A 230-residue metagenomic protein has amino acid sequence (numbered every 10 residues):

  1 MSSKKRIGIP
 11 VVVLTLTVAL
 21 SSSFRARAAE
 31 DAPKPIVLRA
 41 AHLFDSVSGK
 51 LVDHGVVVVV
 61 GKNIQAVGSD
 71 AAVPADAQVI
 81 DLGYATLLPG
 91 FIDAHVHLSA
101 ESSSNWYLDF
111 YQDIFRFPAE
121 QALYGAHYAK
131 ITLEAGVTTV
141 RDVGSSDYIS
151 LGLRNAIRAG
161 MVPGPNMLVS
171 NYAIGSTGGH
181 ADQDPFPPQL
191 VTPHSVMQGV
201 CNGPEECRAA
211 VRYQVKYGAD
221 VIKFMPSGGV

Functional and structural regions predicted by a protein language model:
M1-R6: N-terminal secretory signal peptides that target proteins for export/translocation
P10-S22: Bacterial N-terminal signal peptides
F24-E30: Boundary at the C-terminal end of the N-terminal hydrophobic targeting segment
A29, M161-V230: Metal-coordinating catalytic core of metallo-dependent amide/deamination hydrolases
E30-K34, L43, S48-L88: Histidine-rich, glycine-flanked metal-binding segment
A41, V57, K62, Y84 (+5 more regions): Divalent metal-coordination and catalytic microenvironments
L82, A135, V143-G144, S170-Y172 (+1 more regions): Active-site-proximal beta-strand/loop segments in catalytic clefts of secreted hydrolases
A85-M161, T177-H180: Metal-associated gating/positioning segment near the N- to mid-region
